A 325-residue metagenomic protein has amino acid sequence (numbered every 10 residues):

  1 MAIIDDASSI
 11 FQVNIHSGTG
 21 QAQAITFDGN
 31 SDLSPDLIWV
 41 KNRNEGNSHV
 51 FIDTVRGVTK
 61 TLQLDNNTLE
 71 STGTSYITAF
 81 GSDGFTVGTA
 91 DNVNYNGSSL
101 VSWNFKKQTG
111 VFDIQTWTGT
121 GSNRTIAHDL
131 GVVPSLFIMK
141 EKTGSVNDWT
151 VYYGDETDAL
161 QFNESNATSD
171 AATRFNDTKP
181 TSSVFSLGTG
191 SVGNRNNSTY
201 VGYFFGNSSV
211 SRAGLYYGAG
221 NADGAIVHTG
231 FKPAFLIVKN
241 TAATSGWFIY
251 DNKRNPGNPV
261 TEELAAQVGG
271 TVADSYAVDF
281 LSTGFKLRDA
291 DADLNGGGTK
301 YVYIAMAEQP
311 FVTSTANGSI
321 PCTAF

Functional and structural regions predicted by a protein language model:
M1-F325: Surface-exposed molecular-recognition determinants
